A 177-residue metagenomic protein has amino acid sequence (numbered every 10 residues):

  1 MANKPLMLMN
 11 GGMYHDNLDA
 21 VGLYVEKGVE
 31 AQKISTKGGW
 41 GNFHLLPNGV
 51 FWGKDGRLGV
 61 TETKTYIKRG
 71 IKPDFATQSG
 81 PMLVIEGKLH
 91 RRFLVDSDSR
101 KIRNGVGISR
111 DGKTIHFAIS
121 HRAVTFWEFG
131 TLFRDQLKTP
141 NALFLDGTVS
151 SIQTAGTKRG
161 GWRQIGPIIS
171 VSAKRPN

Functional and structural regions predicted by a protein language model:
M1-N177: Gly/Ser/Thr/Pro-rich low-complexity, intrinsically disordered segments
